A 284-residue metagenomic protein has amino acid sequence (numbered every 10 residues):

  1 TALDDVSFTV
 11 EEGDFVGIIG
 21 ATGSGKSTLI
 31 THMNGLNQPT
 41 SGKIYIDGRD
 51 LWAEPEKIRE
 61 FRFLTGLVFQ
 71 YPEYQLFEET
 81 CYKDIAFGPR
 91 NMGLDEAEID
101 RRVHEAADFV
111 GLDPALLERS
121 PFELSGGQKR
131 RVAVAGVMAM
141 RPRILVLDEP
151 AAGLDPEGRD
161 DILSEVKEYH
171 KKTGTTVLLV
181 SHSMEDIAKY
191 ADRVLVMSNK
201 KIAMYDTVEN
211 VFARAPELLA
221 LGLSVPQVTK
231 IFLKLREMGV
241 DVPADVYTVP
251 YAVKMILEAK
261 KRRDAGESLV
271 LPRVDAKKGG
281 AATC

Functional and structural regions predicted by a protein language model:
N34: Helix-to-loop junction immediately C-terminal to a conserved catalytic motif
K43-E60: ABC ATPase NBD Q-loop/coupling interface
A97-A115: Conserved ABC ATPase "signature" region
S120-L124, Q128: Conserved ABC ATPase signature
R141: Conserved catalytic motifs of ABC-family nucleotide-binding domains
L145-D148: Catalytic Walker B motif of ABC-type/P-loop ATPase nucleotide-binding domains
